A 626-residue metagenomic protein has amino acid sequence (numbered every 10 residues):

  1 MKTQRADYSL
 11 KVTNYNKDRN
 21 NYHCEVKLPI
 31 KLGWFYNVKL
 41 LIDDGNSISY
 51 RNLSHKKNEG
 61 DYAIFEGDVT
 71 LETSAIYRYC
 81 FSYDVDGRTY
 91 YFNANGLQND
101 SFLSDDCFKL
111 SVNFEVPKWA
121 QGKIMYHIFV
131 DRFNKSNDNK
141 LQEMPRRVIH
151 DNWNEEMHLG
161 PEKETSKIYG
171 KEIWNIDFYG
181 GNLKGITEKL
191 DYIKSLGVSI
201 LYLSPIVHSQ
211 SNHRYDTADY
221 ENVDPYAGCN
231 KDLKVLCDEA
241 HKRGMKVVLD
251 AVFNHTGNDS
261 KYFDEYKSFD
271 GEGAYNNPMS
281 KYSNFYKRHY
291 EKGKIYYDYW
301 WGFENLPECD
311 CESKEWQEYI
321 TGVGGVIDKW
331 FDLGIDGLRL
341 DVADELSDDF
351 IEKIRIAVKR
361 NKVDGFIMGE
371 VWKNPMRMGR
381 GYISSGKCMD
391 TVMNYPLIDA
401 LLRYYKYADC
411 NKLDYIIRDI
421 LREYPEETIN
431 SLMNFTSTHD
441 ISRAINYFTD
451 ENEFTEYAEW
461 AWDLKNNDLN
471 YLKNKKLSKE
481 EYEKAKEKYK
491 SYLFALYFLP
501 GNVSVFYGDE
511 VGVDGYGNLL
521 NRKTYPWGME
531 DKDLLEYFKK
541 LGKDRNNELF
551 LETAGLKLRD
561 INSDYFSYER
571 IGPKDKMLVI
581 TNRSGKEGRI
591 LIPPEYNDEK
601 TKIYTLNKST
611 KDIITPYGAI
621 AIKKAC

Functional and structural regions predicted by a protein language model:
M1-H127, K135: Glycan-association/targeting regions that enable binding to alpha-glucans and other polysaccharides
T13, R559-E595: Carbohydrate-binding surface patches
I124, K608-C626: C-terminal beta-strand-rich structural cap/linker in extracellular carbohydrate-active enzymes
M125-H127, I200-S204, V248-L249, L338-R339 (+5 more regions): Structural recognition of the beta-strand scaffold that forms the well-ordered cores of secreted hydrolase catalytic
I128, I193, L203, Y220 (+9 more regions): Conserved, mostly hydrophobic/aromatic
V130-I200, I206-L333, I354-R360, R377-M378: Substrate-binding/active-site clefts of carbohydrate-active enzymes
D131, Y382, N434-D468, L472 (+1 more regions): Aromatic/acidic polysaccharide-binding cleft in carbohydrate-active enzymes
C237-K246, N254-H255, S260-G271, V326-D328 (+6 more regions): Active-site-proximal helices and loops of the catalytic beta/alpha 8
